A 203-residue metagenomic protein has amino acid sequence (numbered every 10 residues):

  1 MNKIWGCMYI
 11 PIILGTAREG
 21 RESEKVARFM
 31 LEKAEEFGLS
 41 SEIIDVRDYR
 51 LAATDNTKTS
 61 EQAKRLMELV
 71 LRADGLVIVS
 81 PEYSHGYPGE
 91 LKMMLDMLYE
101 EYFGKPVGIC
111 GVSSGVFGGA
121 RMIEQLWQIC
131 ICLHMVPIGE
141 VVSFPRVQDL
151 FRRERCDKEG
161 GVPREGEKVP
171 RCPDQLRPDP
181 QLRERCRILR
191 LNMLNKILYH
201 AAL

Functional and structural regions predicted by a protein language model:
M1-E100, C156-L198: N-terminal beta1-alpha1-beta2 submodule of the flavodoxin-like/Rossmannoid cofactor-binding fold
N56, K92, M97, Q128 (+3 more regions): Homeobox/homeodomain signature
F103-G104: His-Asp phosphorelay/catalytic-motif detector in bacterial-type signaling
V107-V147, G160-R164: Short, glycine-/small-residue-rich phosphate/pyrophosphate-handling segment
Q148-C156: Amphipathic alpha-helix from the class-I
